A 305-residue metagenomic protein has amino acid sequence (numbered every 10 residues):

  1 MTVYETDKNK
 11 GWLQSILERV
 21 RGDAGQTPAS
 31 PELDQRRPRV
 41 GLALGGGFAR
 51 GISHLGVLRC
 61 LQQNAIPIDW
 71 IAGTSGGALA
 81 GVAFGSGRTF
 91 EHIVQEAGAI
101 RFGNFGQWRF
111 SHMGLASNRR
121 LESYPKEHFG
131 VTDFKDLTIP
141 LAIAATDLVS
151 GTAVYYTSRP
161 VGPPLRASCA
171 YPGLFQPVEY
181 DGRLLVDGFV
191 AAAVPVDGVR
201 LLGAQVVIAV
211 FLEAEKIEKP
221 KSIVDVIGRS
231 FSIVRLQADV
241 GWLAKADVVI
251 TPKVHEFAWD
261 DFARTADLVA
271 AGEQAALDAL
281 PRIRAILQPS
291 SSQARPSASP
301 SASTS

Functional and structural regions predicted by a protein language model:
M1-A72, V82-S305: Patatin-like phospholipase
G73, G77: Gly/Ala-rich beta-loop-alpha elbow adjacent to hydrolase catalytic centers
